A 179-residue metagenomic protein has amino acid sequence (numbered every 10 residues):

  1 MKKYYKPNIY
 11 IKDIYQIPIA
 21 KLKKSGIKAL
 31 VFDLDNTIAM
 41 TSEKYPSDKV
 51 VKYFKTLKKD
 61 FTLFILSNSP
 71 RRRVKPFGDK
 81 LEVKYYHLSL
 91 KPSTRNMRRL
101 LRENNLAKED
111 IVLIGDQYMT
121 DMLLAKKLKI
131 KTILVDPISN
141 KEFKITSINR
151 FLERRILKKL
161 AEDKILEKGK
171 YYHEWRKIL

Functional and structural regions predicted by a protein language model:
K2-L30, E43-K44, D48-F61, L66-V112 (+1 more regions): Asp-based, Mg2+/Mn2+-dependent phosphohydrolase catalytic module
D33: Active-site residues of response regulator receiver
